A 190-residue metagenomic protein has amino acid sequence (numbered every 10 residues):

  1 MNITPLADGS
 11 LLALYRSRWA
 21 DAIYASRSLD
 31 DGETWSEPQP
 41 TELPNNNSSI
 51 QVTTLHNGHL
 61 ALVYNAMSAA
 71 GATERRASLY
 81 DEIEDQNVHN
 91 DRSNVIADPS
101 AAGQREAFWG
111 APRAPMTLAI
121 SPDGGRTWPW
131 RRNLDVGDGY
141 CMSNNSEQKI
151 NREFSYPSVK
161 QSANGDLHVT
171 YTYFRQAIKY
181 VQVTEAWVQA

Functional and structural regions predicted by a protein language model:
M1-A190: Asp-box/BNR beta-propeller blade signature and adjacent active/binding-site loops in extracellular glycan-interacting
